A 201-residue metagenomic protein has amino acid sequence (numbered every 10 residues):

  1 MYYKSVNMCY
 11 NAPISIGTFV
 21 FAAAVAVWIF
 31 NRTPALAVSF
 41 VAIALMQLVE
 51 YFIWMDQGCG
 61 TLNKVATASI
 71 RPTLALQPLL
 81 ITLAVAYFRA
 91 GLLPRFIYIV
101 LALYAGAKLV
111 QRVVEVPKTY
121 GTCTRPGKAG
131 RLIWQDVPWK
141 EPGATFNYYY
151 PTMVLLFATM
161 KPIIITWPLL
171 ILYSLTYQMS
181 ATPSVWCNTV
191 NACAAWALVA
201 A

Functional and structural regions predicted by a protein language model:
M1-F21: Hydrophobic transmembrane alpha-helical segments in integral membrane proteins
I14-V25, T73-Y87, N147-F157, N191-A201: Hydrophobic cores of alpha-helical transmembrane segments in multi-pass inner/ER membrane proteins, independent
A24-A26, L45, V49-L62, A68-L101 (+1 more regions): Internal transmembrane alpha-helix with an interfacial aromatic "cap," most often the third helix
N31-V41, L92-Y98, K161-L170: Membrane-interfacial loop-to-transmembrane alpha-helix junctions, especially the N-terminal start
V38-I53, Y173-T176: Hydrophobic alpha-helical transmembrane segments of multi-pass membrane proteins
F52-C59, V110-T119, L175-P183: Juxtamembrane "helix-exit" motif on the non-cytosolic side of transmembrane helices
P72, A84-L155: Membrane-proximal helix-loop-helix units in multi-pass membrane proteins
M160-A201: C-terminal transmembrane-bundle signature of multipass membrane proteins, characterized by strong activation on
